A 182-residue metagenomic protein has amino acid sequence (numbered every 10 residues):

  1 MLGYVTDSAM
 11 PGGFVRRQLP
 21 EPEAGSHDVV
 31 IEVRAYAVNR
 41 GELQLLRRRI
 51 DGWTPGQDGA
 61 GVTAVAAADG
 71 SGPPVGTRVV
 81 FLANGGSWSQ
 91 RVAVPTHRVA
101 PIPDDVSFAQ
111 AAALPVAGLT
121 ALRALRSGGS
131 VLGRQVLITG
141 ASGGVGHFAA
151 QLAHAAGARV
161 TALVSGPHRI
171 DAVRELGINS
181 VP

Functional and structural regions predicted by a protein language model:
M1-Y4, V29: Short structural boundary motif marking the start of a folded domain
G3-V5, T63, F81-L82, V160-S165 (+1 more regions): Short, hydrophobic beta-strand segments that form beta-sheet elements in well-ordered domains
M10-R16, R40-E42: Short N-terminal binding/cap micro-motifs at the start of the first secondary-structure element
R16-E21, A60-V62, R91-A93, V99 (+1 more regions): Conserved hydrophobic/aromatic beta-strand scaffold that supports enzyme active sites
P20-A37, L46-G86: Glycine-rich beta-strand-centered segment in the early N-terminal region that forms part of a ligand/cofactor-binding
Q44, R78-G140: NAD(P)H dinucleotide-binding glycine-rich loop of Rossmann-like/cofactor-binding domains, especially the beta1-alpha1
P73, V92-V94, I170-L176: Short loop/helix-cap segments at secondary-structure boundaries that form the rim of catalytic
G118-P182: Mid-domain Rossmann-like dinucleotide-binding core that forms the NAD(H)/NADP(H) cofactor-binding site
